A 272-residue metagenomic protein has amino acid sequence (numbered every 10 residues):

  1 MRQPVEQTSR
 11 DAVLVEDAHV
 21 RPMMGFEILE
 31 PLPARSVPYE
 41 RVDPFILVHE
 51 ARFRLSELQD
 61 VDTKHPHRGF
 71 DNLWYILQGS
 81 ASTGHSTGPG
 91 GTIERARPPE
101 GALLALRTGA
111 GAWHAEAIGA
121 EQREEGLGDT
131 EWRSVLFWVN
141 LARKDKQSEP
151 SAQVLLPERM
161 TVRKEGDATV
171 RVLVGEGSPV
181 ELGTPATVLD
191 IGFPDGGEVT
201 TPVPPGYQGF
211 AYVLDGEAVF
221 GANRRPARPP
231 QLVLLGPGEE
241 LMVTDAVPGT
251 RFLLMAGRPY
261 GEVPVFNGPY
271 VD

Functional and structural regions predicted by a protein language model:
M1-D272: Jelly-roll (double-stranded beta-helix
